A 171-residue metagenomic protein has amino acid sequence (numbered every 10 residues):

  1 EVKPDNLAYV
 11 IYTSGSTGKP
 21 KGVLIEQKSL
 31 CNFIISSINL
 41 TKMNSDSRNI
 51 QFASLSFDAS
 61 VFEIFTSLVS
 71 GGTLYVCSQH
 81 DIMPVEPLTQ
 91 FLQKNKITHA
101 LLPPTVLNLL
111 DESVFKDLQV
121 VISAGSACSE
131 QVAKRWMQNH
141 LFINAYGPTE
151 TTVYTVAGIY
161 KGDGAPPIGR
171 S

Functional and structural regions predicted by a protein language model:
E1-S171: Motif- and composition-driven signal specific to adenylation
